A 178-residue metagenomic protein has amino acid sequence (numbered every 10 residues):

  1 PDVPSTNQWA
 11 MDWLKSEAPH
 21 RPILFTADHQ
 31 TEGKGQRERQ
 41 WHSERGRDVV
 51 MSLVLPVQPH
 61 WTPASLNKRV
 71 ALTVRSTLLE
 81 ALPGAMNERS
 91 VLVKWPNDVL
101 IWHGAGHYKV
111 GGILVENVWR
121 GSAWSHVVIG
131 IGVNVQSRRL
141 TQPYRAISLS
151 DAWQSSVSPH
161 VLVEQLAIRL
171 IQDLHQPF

Functional and structural regions predicted by a protein language model:
P1-P83, R89-S90, A105-H107: N-terminal lobe of the biotin/lipoate ligase/transferase fold
Q58-V91, I101-F178: Long, positively charged amphipathic alpha-helical accessory segments at protein N-termini or as interdomain linkers
